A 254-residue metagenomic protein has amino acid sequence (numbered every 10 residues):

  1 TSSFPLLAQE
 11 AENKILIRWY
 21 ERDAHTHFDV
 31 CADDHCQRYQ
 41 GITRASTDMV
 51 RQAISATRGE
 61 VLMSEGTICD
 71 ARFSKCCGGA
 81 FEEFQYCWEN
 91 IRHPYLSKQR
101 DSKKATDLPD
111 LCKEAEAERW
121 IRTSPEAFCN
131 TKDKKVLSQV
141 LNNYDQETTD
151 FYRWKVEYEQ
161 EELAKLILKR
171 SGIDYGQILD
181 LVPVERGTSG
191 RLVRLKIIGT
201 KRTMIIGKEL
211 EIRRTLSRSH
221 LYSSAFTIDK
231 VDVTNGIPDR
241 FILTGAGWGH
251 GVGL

Functional and structural regions predicted by a protein language model:
T1-L254: Conserved, single-site charged/polar hotspot
